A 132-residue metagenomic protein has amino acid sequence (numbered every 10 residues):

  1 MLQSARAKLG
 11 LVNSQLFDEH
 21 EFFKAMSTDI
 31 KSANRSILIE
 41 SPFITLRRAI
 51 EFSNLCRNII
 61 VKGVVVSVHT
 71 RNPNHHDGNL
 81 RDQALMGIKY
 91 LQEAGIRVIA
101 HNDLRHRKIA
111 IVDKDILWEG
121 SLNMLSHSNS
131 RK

Functional and structural regions predicted by a protein language model:
L2-H20, L38-F43: Acidic/glycine-enriched edge-of-secondary-structure segments
Q3, R57-I59, H76-M86, D103-L117: Noncatalytic linker/hinge segments flanking ATPase motor cores
S14, I96-R97: Short, conserved active-site loop motifs that form the nucleotide-linked donor/cofactor pocket
F17-E19, H69-R71, H101-D103: Conserved beta-strand termini and adjacent loop/short-helix elements that scaffold enzyme active sites in alpha/beta
E21, E51, L104: Short, conserved clusters of charged catalytic residues that mark active-site and nucleotide-handling motifs
A25: Short acidic active-site motifs
D29-E93: Primarily the HKD phosphodiesterase
I37, R97-K132: HKD (HxKxxxxD) catalytic microenvironment of the phospholipase D
